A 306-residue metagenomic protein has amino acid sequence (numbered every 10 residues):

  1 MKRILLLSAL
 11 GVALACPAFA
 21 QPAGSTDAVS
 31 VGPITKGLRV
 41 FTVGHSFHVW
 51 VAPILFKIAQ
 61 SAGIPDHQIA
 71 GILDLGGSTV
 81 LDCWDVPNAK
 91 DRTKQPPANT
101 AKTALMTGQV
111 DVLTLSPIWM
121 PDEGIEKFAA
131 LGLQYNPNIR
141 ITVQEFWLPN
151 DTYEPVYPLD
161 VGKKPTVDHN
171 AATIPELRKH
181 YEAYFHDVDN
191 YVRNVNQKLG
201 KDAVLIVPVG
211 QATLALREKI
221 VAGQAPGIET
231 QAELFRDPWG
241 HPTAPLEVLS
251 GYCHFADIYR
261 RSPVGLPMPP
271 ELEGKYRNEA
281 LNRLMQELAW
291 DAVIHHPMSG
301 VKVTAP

Functional and structural regions predicted by a protein language model:
M1-S61, P269-P306: N-terminal secretory targeting modules
L38-V43, V49-L133: Conserved SGNH/GDSL esterase-like catalytic core that processes O-acyl groups on lipids and polysaccharides
G63-D66, R140, S262: Secondary-structure boundary/capping signal
A70-L75, L177, Y181-V192, G210-R217 (+1 more regions): Charged, low-complexity, helix-prone segments enriched in Lys/Glu/Asp/Gln
N88-K94, N194-K201, Y276-R277: Intrinsically disordered, low-complexity coil segments
A98-E247, A256-I258, G265: Alpha-helical cap/lid subdomain in secreted, periplasmic, or secretory-pathway luminal O-acyl-processing enzymes
A222-P306: Conserved catalytic region of serine esterases and O-acyltransferases that act on ester linkages in lipids
